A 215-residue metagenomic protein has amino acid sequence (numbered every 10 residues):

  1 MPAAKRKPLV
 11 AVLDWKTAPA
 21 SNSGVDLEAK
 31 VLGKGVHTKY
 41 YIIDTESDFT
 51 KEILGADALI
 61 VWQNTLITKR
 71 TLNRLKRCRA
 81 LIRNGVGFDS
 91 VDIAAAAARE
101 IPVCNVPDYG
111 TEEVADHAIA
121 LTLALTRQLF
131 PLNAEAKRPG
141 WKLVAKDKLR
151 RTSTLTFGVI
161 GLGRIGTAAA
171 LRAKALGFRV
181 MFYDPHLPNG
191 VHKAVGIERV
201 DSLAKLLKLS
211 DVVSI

Functional and structural regions predicted by a protein language model:
M1-A56, M181: N-terminal glycine-/charge-rich "phosphate-binding" loop or analogous flexible N-terminal tail
K5-R6, L27, K146-I215: Rossmann-like dinucleotide/phosphate-binding beta-alpha-beta segment
I42, W62, N84-G85, E100-E112 (+1 more regions): Short beta->alpha connector loops at strand-helix junctions that form conserved, small/polar/Pro-enriched
S47-F49, L66-R70, S202-K205: Short acidic active-site motifs
A56, L75, L209-S210: An anion/phosphate-binding loop that grips the pyrophosphate of nucleotide cofactors and donors
T65-C78, D92-A95: Rossmann-fold NAD(P) dinucleotide-binding segment
D89-I101: Rossmann-fold NAD(P)-binding glycine/threonine-rich loop
R99-I101, P107-T156, A168-L171: Phosphate-binding beta-alpha-beta segment of Rossmann-like dinucleotide-binding domains, i.e., the NAD(P)
